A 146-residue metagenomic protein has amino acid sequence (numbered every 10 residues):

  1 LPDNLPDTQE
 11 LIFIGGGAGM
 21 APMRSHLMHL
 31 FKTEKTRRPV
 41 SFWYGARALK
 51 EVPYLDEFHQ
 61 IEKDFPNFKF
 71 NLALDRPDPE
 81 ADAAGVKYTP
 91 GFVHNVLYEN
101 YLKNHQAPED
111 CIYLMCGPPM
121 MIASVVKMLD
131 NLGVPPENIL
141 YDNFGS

Functional and structural regions predicted by a protein language model:
L1, A21-P22, K50-E51: Short, well-ordered, mixed-charge alpha-helical segments that flank or form enzyme active sites
L1-F13, H26-H29, L74-R76, N143-S146: FAD-binding FR-type
N4-D7, E34-T36, H105-A107: Short, flexible hinge/linker loops that cap or flank conserved catalytic cores
I12-A21: Short, glycine-rich nucleotide/cofactor-binding loops
A18, K35, V134: Short phosphate-binding/catalytic loops that engage adenosine nucleotides
M20-T33: Histidine-anchored nucleotide/phosphate-binding helix
R38-S146: Reductase modules of NAD(P)H-dependent flavoproteins
